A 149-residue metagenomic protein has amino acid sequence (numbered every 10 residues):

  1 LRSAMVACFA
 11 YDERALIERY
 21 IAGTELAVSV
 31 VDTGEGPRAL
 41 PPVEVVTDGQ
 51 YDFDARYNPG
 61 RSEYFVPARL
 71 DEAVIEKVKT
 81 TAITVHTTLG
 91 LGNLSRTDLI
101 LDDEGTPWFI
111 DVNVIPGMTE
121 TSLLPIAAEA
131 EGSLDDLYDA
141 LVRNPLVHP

Functional and structural regions predicted by a protein language model:
L1-T80, T106-W108: Phosphate-binding site of ATP-dependent enzymes
A10, T88, E129-A130: Residues at alpha-helix termini
I17, S95, D136-Y138: A generic structural-conservation signal
E18-Y20, H86-G90: Short Gly/Pro-enriched turn/cap motifs at secondary-structure boundaries
E25, G92, M118-T119: Gly/Ser/Thr-rich beta-alpha loop segments that engage phosphate groups in nucleotides
P67-A68, A73-E76, T80, T88-R96 (+2 more regions): Peripheral (often C-terminal) accessory segments that flank ATP-dependent C-N-forming ligase machineries
L101, T106-P149: C-terminal active-site "lid" helix and adjoining low-complexity regulatory extension at the edge of ATP-using catalytic
